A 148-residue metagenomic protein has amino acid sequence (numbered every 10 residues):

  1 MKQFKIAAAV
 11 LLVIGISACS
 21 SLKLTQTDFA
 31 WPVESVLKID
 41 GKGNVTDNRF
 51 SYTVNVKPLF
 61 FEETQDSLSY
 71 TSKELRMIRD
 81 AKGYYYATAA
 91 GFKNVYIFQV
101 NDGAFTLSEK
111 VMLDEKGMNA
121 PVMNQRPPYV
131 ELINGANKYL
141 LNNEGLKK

Functional and structural regions predicted by a protein language model:
M1-S20: Sec-dependent bacterial lipoprotein signal peptides
S17-V33: Bacterial Sec signal peptide processing site at the extreme N-terminus
V36, F60-Y86: Beta-strand-rich domains and repeat architectures in extracellular enzymes and scaffolds, especially beta-propellers
T46-T64, T106-E115, K148: Beta-propeller fold detector
S69-I78, E115-P127: Repeated scaffold domains used in trafficking and secretory/extracellular systems, primarily beta-propellers
A87-G91, E131-A136: Conserved beta-strand positions in repeat-built beta-propeller and related beta-rich domains
N94-V95, K138-Y139: Structural signal for beta-propeller blades
Q99-G103, N143-L146: Short loop/turn segments that connect beta-strands within beta-propeller blades
